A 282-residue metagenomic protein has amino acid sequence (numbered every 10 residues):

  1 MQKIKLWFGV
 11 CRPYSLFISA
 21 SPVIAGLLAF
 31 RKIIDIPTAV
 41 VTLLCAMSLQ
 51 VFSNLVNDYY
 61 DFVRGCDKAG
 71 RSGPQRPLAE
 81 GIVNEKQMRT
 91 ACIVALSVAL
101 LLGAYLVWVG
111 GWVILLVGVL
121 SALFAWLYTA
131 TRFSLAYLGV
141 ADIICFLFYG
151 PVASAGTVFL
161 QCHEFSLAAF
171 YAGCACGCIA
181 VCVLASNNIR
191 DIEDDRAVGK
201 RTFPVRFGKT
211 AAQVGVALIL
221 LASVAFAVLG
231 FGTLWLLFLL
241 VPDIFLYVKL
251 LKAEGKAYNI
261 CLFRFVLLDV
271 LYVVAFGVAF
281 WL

Functional and structural regions predicted by a protein language model:
M1-V41, C45, F133-A136, A141 (+1 more regions): Topogenic membrane-insertion module of multi-pass membrane proteins
F17-G26, I143-V158, P204-K209, F263-G277: Small-residue-rich segments of transmembrane alpha-helices in multi-pass membrane proteins, especially helix faces
K32-Y59, L115-L123, S166-S186: Membrane-embedded alpha-helical segments that form the functional core of polytopic membrane enzymes, especially those
S48-S72, C182-P204: Acidic (Asp/Glu-rich) catalytic motifs at the cytosolic membrane interface
G70-W112, K200-G232: Multi-pass membrane catalytic core of lipid/isoprenoid biosynthesis enzymes
R76-E164: Intramembrane alpha-helical segments
I144-I192, T210-Q213: Functional transmembrane core segments of multi-pass inner-membrane proteins
L229-L282: Extended hydrophobic alpha-helices typical of membrane-associated regions
